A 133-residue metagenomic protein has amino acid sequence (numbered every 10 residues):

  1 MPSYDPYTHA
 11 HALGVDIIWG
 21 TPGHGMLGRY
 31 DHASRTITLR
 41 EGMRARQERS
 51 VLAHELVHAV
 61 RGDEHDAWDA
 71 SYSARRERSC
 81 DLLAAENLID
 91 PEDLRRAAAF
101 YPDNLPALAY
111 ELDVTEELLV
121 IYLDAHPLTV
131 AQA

Functional and structural regions predicted by a protein language model:
M1-A133: Active-site hotspot residues in diverse enzymes, especially metal/ion-binding acidic/histidine motifs
